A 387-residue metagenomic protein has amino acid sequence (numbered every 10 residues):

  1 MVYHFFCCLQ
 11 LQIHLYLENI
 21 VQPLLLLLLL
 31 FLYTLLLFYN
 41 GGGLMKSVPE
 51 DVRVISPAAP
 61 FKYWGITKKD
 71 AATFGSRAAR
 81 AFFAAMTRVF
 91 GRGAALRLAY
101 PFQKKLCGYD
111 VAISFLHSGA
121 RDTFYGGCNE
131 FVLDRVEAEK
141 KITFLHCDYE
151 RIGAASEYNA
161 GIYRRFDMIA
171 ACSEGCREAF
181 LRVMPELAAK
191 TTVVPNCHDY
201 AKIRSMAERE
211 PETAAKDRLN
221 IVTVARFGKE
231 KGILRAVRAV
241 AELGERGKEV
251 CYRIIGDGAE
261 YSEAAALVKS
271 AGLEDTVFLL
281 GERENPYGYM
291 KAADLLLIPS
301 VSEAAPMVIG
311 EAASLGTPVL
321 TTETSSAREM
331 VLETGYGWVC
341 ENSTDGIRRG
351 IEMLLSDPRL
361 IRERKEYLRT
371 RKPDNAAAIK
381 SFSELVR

Functional and structural regions predicted by a protein language model:
C7-Q10, H14, L32-G93: N-terminal strand-loop element at the rim of the active site of nucleotide-sugar-dependent glycosyltransferases
L15-P23, L219-E242, A259-A265: A conserved mid-protein helix/loop that constitutes part of the nucleotide-sugar donor-binding site
R53-V54, A265-G281: Nucleotide-activated donor-binding/catalytic signature segment of Leloir-type glycosyltransferases, i.e., the conserved
G175, C197: Carbohydrate-associated surface elements
E282, V301: Aromatic "clamp/platform" in nucleotide-sugar-dependent glycosyltransferases that forms part of the donor/acceptor
P318-T321: Short hydrophobic beta-strand element within catalytic cores of glycosyltransferases and related nucleotide-activated
E333-T344, M353-P358: Conserved acidic donor-binding segment of nucleotide-sugar-dependent glycosyltransferases
R359-R387: A charged, aromatic-enriched C-terminal amphipathic alpha-helix characteristic of glycosyltransferases across folds
